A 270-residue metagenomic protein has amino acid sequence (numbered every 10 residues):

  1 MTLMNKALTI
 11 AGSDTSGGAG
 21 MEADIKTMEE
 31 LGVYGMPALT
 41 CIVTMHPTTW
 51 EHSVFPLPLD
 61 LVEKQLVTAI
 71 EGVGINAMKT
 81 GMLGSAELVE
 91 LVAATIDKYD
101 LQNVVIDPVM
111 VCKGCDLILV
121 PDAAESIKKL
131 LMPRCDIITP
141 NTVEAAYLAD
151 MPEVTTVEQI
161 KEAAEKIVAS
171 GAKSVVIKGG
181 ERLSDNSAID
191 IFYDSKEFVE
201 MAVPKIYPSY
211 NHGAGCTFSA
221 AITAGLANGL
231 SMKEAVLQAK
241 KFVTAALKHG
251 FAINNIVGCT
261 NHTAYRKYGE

Functional and structural regions predicted by a protein language model:
T2-T9, I25-L117, G269: Conserved N-terminal subdomain of the carbohydrate kinase-like
I10-S16, F198-H212: Short pre-catalytic strand/loop immediately N-terminal to key active-site residues, enriched for Gly-Thr
D14, I42-V43, G84, M110-C112 (+4 more regions): Glycine-rich beta-alpha junction loops
L31-M36, F198-V199, G225-Q238: Phosphate-handling active-site elements
P121-F198: Conserved phosphate/ATP/ADP-binding segment of small-molecule kinases
A146-Y147, P208-M232: Short, small-residue alpha-helix embedded
K233-E270: Charged C-terminal helix
